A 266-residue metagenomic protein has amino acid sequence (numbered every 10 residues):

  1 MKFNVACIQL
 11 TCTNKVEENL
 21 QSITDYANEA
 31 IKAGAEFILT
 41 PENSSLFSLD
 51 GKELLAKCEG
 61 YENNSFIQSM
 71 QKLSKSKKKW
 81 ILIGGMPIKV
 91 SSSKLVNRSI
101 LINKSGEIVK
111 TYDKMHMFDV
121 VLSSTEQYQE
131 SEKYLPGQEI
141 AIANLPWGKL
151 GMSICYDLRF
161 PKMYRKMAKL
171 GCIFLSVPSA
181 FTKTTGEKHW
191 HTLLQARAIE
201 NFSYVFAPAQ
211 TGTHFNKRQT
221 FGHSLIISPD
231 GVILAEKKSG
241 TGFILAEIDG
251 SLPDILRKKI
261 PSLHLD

Functional and structural regions predicted by a protein language model:
M1-A6: Extreme N-terminal starter segment of soluble prokaryotic enzymes
Q9-N14: Short polar catalytic/cofactor-binding loops
V16, T24, N28-S105, F181-A196 (+1 more regions): Cys-nucleophile CN-hydrolase/nitrilase-fold catalytic domain and related Cys-dependent amidase chemistry that acts on
E18-A27, R159-R165: Short, acidic/polar
K52, I100, T111-F118, L225 (+1 more regions): Short beta->alpha transition motifs characteristic of CBS
Y61-I83, K149, L158-I244: CN hydrolase (nitrilase-like) catalytic-core segments centered on the catalytic cysteine and neighboring Lys/Glu
I83-G85, R98-L101, A141-A143, S224-I226 (+1 more regions): Short beta-strand scaffold segments in enzyme catalytic cores
V90-L170, K183-T185, T192, I255-L265: Active-site catalytic loop in hydrolytic enzyme cores
